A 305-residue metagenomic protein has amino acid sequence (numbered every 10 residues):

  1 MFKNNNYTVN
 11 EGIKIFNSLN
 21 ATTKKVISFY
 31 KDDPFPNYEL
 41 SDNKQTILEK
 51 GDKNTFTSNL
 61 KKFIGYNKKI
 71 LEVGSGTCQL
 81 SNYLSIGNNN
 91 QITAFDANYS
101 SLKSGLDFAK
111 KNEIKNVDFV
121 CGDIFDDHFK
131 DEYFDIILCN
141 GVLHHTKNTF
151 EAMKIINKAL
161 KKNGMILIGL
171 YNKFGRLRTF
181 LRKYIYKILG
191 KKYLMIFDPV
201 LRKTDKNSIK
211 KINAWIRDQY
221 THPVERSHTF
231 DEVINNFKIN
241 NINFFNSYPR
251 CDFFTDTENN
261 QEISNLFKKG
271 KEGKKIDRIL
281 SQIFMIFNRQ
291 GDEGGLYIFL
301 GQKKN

Functional and structural regions predicted by a protein language model:
D42-Y66: Conserved alpha-helix/loop element of class I SAM-dependent methyltransferases that forms part of the SAM/SAH-binding
T77-N88: Conserved SAM-binding loop of SAM-dependent methyltransferases across substrates and taxa, primarily the Class I
N98: Conserved SAM/SAH-binding beta-strand->alpha-helix loop
E113-F125: Conserved SAM-binding strand-loop segment of SAM-dependent methyltransferases
H128-I136: A short acidic, Gly/Pro-enriched loop at the edge of an enzyme's catalytic core that lines a small-molecule cofactor
F150-K162: A short glycine-rich, Lys/Arg-flanked "PGG" loop and its adjoining helix->strand segment in the class I
N163-Y171: Conserved beta-strand signature within the Rossmann-like core of class I S-adenosyl-L-methionine
I209-Q302: Rossmann-like AdoMet/SAM-dependent catalytic core
